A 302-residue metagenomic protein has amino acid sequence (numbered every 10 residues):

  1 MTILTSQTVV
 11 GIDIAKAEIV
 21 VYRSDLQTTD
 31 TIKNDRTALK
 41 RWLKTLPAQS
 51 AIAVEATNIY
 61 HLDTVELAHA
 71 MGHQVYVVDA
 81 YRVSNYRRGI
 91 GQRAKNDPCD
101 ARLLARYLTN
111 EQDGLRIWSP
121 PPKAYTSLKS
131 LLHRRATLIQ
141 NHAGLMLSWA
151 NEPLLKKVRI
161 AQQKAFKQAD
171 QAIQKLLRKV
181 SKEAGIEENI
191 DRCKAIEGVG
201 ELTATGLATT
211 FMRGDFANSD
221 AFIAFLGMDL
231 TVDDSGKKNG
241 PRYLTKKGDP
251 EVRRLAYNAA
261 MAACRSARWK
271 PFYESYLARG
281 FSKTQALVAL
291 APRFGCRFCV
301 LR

Functional and structural regions predicted by a protein language model:
M1-K167: Phosphate- and other anionic-substrate recognition elements at nucleic-acid/protein interfaces
I90-A94, K246-G248, V300: Short low-complexity, flexible loop/linker segments enriched in glycine and/or proline with clustered acidic
P98-T109, L255, F294, F298-L301: Stable alpha-helical structural segments in soluble proteins, enriched in small hydrophobic residues
E111-R116, L145, M212-F216, A262-R268 (+1 more regions): Short helix-capping/linker segments at secondary-structure and domain boundaries
M146-L202: Helix-hairpin-helix/helix-loop-helix acidic hairpins
E201, L207-K283: Phosphate-backbone recognition surface of nucleic-acid-processing proteins
R279-R302: Basic, amphipathic alpha-helical segments enriched in Lys/Arg and hydrophobic/aromatic residues
